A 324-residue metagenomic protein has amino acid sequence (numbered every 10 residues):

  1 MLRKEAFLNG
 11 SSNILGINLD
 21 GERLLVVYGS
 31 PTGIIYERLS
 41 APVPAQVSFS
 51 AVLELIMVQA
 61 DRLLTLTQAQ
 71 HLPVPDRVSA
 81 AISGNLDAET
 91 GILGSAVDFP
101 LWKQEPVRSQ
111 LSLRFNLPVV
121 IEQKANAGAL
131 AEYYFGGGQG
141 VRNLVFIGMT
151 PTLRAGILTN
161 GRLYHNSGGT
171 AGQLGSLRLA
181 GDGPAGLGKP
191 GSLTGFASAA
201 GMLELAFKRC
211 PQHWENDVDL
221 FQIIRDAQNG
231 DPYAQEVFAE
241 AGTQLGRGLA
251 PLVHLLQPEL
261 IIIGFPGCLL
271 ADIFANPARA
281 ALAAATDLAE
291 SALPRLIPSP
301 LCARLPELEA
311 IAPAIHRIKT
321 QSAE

Functional and structural regions predicted by a protein language model:
M1-V74, A88-T90, L113-F115, F135-G137 (+2 more regions): ATP-binding/phosphotransfer module of carbohydrate and carboxylate kinases, centering on a glycine-rich
I14-N18, P75-S79, N143-G148, R154-G156: Short glycine-aspartate micro-motif
P31, I82, T159-N160: A cytosolic small-molecule/anion-sensing beta-strand core signal
I34-I35, L93, L163-Y164: Hydrophobic "anchor" residues
R38-A41, V97, S167: Short hydrophobic alpha-helix segments
L86, R108-Q139: Active-site neighborhood for divalent-cation/phosphate handling
L93-P100: A charged helix-plus-loop insertion that forms the helical arch/lid used to bind and gate nucleic-acid substrates
G140-A197: Glycine-rich phosphate-binding loop of actin/hexokinase-like ATP-binding domains
